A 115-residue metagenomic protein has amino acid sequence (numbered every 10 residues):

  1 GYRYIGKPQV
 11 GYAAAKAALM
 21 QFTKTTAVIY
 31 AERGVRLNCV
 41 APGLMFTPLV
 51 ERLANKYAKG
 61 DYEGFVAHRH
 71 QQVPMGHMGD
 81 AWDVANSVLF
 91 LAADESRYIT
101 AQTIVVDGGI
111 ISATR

Functional and structural regions predicted by a protein language model:
G1-A18, T23-K24, V28-E32: Catalytic loop of short-chain dehydrogenase/reductase
Y4, V88-L89, T100-R115: Short C-terminal tail/terminal secondary-structure segment of NAD(P)H-dependent dehydrogenase/reductase domains
T23-K24, A85-V88, A92: Short-chain dehydrogenase/reductase
A31, R36, I99-A101: Short, small/polar-rich loop/turn modules that mediate ligand/substrate recognition or access, typified
E32, L44-Q72, A113-R115: A glycine/serine/threonine-rich, flexible loop-to-helix segment that serves as the NAD(P) cofactor-binding "lid"
R36-F46, A92, V105-D107: Conserved SDR Rossmann-fold cofactor-binding beta-strand/turn motif
V73-V84: A conserved structural motif in NAD(P)-dependent oxidoreductases
